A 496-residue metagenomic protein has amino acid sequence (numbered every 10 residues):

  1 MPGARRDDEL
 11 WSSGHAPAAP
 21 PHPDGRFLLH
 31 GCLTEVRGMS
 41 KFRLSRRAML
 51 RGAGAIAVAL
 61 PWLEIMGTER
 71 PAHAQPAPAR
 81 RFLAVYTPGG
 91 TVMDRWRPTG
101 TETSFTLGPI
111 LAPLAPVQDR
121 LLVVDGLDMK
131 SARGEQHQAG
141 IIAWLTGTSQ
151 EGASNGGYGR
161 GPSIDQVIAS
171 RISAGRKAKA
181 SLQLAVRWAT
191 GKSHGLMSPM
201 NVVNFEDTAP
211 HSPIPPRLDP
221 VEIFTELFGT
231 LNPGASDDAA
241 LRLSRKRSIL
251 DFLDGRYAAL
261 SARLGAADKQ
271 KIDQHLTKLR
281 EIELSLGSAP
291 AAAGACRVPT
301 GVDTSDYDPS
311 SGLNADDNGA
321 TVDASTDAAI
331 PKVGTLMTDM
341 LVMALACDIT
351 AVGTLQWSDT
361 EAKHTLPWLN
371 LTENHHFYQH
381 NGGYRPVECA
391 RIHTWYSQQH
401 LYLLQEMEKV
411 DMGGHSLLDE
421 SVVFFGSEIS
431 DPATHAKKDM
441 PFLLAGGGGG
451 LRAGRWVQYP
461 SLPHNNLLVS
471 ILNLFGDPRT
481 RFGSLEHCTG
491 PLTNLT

Functional and structural regions predicted by a protein language model:
R6, A18-P23, P61, A74: Short stretches within intrinsically disordered, low-complexity N-terminal or propeptide regions
E9-W11, H15-L44: N-terminal secretory signal peptides
G31-T496: Ligand-binding pockets and gating/stacking loops
